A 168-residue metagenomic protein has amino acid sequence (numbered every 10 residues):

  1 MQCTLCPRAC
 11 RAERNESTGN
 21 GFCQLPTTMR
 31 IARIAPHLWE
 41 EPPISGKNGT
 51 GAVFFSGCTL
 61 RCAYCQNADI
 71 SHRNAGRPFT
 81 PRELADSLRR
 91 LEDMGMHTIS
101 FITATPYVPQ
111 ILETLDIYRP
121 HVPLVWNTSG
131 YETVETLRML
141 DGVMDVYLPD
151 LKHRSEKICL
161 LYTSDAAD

Functional and structural regions predicted by a protein language model:
Q2-T59, A63, N67-H72: N-terminal [4Fe-4S]-dependent radical SAM core
T50-F54, S100, V125: Short aromatic/hydrophobic contact patches that present stacked aromatics for nucleic-acid/ligand binding
G51, L60, P81-R90: Short, charged beta->alpha transition segments
H72-D86, T103-V146, L151-S155: Canonical radical SAM enzyme core domain
H97: Short acidic/polar active-site loop segments enriched in Thr and Asp
K157-L161: Mobile active-site "lid"/loop adjacent to the S-adenosyl-L-methionine
Y162-D168: Conserved small/polar residues in nucleotide/adenosyl-binding loops
